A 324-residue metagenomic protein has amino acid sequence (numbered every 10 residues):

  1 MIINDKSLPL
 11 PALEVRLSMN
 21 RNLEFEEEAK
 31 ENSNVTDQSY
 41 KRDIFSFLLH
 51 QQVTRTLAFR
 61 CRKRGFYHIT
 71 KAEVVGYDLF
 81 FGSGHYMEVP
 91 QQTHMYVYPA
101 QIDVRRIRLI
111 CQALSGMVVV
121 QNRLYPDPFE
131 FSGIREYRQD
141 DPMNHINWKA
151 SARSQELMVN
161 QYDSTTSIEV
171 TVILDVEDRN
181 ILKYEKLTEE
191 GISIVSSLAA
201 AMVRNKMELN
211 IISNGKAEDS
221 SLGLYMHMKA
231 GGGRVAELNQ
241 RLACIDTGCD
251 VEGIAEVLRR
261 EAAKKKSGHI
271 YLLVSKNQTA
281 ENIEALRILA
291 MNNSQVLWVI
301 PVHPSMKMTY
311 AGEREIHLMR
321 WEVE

Functional and structural regions predicted by a protein language model:
M1-S221: An amphipathic, basic-hydrophobic helix/alpha-beta surface used to engage anionic, phosphate-rich ligands or surfaces
R108, Y125, E136-E324: Exposed, interaction-prone extracellular/peripheral surfaces
